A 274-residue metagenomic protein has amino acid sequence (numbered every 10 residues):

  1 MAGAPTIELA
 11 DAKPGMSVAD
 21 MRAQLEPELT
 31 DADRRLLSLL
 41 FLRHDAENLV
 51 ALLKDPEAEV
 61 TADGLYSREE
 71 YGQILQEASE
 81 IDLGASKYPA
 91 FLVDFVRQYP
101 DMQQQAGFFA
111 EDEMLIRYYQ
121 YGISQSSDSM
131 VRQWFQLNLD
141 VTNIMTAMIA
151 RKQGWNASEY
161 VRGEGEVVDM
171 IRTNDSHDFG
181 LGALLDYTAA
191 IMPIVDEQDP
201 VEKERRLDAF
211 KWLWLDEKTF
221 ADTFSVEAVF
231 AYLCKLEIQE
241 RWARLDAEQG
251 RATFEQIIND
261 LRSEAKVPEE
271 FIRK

Functional and structural regions predicted by a protein language model:
M1-K274: N-terminal domain-start signal
